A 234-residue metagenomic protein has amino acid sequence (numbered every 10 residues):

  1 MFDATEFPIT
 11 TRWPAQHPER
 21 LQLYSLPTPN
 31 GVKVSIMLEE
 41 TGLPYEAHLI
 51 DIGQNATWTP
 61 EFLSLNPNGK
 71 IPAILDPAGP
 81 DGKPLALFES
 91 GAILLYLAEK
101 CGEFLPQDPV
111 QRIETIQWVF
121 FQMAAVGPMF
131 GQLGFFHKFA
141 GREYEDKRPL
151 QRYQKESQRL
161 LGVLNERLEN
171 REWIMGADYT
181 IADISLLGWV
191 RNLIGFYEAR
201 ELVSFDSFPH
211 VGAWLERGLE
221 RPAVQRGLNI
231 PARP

Functional and structural regions predicted by a protein language model:
M1-P149: GST-like domain detector, emphasizing the conserved glutathione-binding G-site in the N-terminal thioredoxin-like
D51, I181, P231: Short, solvent-exposed turn/loop segments enriched in Gly/Ser/Thr/Pro and often Arg
S64, E220, N229: Phosphate-coordinating loops and pocket residues in cytosolic domains that bind phosphorylated ligands
N68, K100, N170-R171, R221: Structured helix-beta-strand junction loops
A92, H210, A223: Residue-level recognition of oxygen-bearing side chains
V110, W118-E220: GST-like fold's C-terminal all-alpha helical module
F139, A232-P234: Carbohydrate-binding/catalytic loop surfaces
